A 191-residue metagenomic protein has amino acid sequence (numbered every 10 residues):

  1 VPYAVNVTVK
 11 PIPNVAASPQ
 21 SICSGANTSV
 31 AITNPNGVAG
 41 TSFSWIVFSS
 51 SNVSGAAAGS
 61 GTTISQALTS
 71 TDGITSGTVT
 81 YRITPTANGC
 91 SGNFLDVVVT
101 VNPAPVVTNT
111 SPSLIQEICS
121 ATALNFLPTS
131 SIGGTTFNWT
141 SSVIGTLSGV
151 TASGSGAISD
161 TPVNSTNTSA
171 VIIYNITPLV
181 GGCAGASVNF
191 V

Functional and structural regions predicted by a protein language model:
V1-V191: Extracellular low-complexity Ser/Thr/Asn/Gly-rich intrinsically disordered segments
